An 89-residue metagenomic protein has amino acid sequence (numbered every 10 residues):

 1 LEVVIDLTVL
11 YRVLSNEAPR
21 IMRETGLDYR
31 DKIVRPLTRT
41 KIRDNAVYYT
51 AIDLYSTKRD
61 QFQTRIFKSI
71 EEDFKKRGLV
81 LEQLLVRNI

Functional and structural regions predicted by a protein language model:
L1, R23, T64-K68: N-terminal post-signal-peptidase region of extra-cytosolic proteins
V3-I5: Hydrophobic core residues within well-ordered beta-strands of beta-rich domains
L10-Y11, R30-I89: Amphipathic, coiled-coil-like alpha-helical scaffolding segments used for oligomerization/assembly
R12-A18: Short, charged/polar surface micro-motifs in flexible loops or helix N-caps
A18-P19, E82: Internal amphipathic alpha-helical segments of the cytochrome P450 catalytic fold
I21-D28: Short Gly/aromatic-enriched secondary-structure transition segments
